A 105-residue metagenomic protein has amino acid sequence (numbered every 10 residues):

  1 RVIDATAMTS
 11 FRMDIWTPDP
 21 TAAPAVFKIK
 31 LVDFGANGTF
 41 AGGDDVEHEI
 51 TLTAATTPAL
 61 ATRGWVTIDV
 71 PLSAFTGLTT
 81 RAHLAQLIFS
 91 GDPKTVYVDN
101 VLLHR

Functional and structural regions predicted by a protein language model:
R1-L78, D92-R105: Extracellular ligand-binding interfaces
T76-Q86: Noncatalytic modules at the cell exterior or secretory-pathway interfaces, chiefly beta-strand-rich lectin/adhesion
